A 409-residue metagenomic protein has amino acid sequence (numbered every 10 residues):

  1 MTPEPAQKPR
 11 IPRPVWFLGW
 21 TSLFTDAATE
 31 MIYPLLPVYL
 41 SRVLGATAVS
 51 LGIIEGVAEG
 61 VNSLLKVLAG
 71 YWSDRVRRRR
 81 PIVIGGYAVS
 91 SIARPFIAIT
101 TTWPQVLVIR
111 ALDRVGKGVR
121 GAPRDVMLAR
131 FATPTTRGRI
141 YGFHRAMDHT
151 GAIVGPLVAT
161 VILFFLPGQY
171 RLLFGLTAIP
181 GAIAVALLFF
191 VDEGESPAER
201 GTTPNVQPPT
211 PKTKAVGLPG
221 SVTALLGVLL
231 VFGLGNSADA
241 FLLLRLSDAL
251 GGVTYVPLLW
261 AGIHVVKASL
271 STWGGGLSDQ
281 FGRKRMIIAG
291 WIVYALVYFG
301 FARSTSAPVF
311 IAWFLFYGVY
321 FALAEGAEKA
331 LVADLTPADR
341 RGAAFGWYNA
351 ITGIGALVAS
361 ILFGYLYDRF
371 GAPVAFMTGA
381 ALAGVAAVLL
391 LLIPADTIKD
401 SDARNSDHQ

Functional and structural regions predicted by a protein language model:
Q7-N62, V222-L259: Helix-loop boundary and gating motifs at the non-cytosolic
V38-V43, V154-F174, V358-V374: Transmembrane alpha-helix termini and helix-breaking/packing motifs in multi-pass membrane transporters
L65-R77, L163, L270-G282, Y367-D368: Helix-to-loop junctions at the C-terminal end of transmembrane segments in multipass secondary transporters
P81-P95, A178, R285-G300, M377-A380: Structural signature of the two symmetry-related core transmembrane helices
F96-R110, A302-W313: Helix-loop junctions at membrane interfaces in 12-TM secondary transporters
I109-T150, L331: Cytoplasmic helix-loop-helix junction between adjacent transmembrane helices in 12-TM secondary transporters
R171-F189, V374-L392: Symmetry-related core transmembrane helices of the 12-TM Major Facilitator Superfamily/SLC fold
P180, L188-R200, L391-D402: Helix-loop junctions on the cytosolic side of multi-pass membrane transporters, especially the intracellular loop
